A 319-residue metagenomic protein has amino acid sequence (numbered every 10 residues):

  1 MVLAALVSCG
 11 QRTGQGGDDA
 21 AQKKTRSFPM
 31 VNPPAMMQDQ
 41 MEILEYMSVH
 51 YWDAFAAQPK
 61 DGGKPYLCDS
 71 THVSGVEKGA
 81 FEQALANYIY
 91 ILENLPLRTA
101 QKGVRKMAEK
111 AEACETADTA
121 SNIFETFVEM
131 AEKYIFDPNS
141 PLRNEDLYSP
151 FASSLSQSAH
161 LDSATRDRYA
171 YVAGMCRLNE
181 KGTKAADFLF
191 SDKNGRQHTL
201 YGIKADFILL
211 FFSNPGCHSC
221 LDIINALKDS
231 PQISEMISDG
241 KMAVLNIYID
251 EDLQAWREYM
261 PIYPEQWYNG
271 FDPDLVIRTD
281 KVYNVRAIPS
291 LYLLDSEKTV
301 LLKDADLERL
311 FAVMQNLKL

Functional and structural regions predicted by a protein language model:
L6-S8: C-terminal motif of bacterial Sec signal peptides marking the signal peptidase cleavage site
R12-K193: Oxidative protein folding and maturation machinery
A185-A186, I208, I288-P289: Short loop/turn microsegments at loop-to-beta-strand junctions
H198-K228, A243-L245: Short active-site neighborhood of thiol/selenol oxidoreductases, capturing the structured segment around
I224-P261, L275-T279: Structural microenvironment flanking redox-active thiols in thiol-disulfide oxidoreductases
M260-Y292, S296: Short, internal strand/loop/helix patches that form the active-site neighborhood or redox-interaction surface
A287-L319: Non-catalytic, surface beta->alpha helical segment in thiol-disulfide oxidoreductase systems
